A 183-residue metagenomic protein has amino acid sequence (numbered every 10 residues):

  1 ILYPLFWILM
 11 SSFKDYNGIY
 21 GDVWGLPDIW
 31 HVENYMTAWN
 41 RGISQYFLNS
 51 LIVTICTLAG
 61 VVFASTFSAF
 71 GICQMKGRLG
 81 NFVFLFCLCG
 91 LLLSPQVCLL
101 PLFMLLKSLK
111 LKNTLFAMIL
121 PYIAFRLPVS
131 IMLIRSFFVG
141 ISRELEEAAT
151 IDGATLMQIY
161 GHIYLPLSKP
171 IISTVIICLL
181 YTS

Functional and structural regions predicted by a protein language model:
I1-S183: A hydrophobic, multi-pass inner-membrane permease signature
